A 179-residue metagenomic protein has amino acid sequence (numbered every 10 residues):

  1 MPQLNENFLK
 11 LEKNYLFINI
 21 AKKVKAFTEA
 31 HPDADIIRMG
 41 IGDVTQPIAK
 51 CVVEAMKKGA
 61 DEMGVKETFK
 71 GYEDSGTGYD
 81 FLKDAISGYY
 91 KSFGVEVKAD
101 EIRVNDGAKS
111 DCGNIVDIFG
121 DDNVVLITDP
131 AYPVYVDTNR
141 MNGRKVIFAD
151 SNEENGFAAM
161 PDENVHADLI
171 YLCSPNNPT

Functional and structural regions predicted by a protein language model:
M1-N5: Basic/polar N-terminal segments that are highly enriched at the extreme N-terminus, encompassing both cleavable
E6, K10-D106, N114: N-terminal small-domain helix-loop-helix segment of the aminotransferase-like
K66-T179: Conserved core of the PLP fold type I
